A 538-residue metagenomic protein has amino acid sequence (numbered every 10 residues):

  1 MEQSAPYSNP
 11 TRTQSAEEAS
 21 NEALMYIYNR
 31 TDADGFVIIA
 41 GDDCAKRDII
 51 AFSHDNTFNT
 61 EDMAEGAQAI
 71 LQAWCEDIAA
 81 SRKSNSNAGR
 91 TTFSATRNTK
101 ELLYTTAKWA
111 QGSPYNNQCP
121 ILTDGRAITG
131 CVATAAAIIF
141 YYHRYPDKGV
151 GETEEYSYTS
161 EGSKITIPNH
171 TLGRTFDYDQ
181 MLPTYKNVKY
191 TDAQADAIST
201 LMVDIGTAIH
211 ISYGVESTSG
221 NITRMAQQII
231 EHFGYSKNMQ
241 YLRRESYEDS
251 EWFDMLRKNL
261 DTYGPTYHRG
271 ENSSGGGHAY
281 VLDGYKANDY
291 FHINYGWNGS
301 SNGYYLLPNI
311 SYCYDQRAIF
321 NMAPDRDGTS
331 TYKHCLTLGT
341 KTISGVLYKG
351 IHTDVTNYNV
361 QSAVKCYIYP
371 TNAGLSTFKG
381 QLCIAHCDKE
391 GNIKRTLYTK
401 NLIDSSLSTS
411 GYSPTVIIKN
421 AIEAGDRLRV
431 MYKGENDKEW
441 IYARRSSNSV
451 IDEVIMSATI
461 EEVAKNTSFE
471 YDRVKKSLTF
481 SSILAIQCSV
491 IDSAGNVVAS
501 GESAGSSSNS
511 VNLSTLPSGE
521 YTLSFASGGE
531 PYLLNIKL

Functional and structural regions predicted by a protein language model:
Q3-A5, P10-A33, Q227, E231-N294: Active-site-adjacent substructure of cysteine-protease-like catalytic cores
E18, S503-S527: Short, surface-exposed loop/turn motifs with a glycine/proline- and acidic-biased composition
D48-S219: Active-site-adjacent structural segments surrounding the nucleophilic cysteine of cysteine proteases and isopeptidases
I310-Q361, D388-N392, E453-E470: Short, compositionally biased P/S/T/A/G/V-rich stretches that sit at domain boundaries
L347-T377, R473-T479: Contiguous beta-strand segments within globular domains
I417-D426, L513-S518: Surface-exposed, short loops/turns at beta-strand junctions within beta-sandwich domains
D437-A464, N535-L538: Short beta-strand elements
A458-I483, I491-V497, L534-L538: Surface-exposed, proline-anchored Ser/Thr-rich loop/turn motifs
